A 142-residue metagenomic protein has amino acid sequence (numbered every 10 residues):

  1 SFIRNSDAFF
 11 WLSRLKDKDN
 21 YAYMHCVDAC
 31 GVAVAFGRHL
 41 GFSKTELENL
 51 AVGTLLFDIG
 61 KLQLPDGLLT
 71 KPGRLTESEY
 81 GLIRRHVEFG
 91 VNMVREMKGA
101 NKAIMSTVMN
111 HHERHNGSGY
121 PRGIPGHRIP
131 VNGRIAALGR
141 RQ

Functional and structural regions predicted by a protein language model:
S1-Q142: Histidine- and acidic-residue-rich, metal-dependent catalytic cores
